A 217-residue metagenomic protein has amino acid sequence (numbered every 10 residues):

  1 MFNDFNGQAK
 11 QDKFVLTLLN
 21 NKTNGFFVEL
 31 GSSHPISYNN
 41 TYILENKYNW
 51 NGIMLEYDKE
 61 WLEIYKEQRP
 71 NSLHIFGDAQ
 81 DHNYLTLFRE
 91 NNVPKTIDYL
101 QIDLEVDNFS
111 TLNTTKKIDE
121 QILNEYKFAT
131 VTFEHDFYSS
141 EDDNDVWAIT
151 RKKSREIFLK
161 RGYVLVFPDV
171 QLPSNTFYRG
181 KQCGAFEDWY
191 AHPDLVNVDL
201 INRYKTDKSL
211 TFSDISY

Functional and structural regions predicted by a protein language model:
M1-F2, Y217: Membrane-proximal basic amphipathic "stem/tether" segments
F2-L85: SAM cofactor-binding core of SAM-dependent methyltransferases, primarily the Rossmann-like beta-alpha-beta module
N3-D12, P94, I102, D107: Generic detector of contiguous secondary-structure segments
Y42-I43, K47-N51, S72, K95-I102 (+1 more regions): Conserved acidic-Pro-Pro-aromatic motif
T86-V93: Conserved amphipathic alpha-helix within the SDR
